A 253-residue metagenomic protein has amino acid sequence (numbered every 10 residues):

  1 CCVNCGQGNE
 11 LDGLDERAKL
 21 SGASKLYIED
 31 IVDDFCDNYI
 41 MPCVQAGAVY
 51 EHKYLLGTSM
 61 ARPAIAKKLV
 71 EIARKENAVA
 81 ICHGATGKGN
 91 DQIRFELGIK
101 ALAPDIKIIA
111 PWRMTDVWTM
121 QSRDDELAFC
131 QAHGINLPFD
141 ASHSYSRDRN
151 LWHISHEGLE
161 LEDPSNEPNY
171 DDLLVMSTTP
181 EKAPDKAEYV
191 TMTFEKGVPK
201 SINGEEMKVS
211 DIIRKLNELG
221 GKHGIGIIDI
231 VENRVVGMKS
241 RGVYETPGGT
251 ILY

Functional and structural regions predicted by a protein language model:
C1-Y253: Nucleotide-activated chemistry modules centered on ATP-dependent adenylation/adenylyltransferase
